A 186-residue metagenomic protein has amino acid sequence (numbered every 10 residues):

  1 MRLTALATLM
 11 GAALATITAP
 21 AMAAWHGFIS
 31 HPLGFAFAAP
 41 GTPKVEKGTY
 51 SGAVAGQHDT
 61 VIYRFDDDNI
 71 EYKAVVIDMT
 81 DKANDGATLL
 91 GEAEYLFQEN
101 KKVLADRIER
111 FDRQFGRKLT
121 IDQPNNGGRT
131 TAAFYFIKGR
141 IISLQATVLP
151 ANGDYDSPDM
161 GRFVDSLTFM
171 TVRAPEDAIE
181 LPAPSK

Functional and structural regions predicted by a protein language model:
M1-A5: Positively charged n-region of N-terminal signal peptides that target proteins for export
A7-T16: Bacterial N-terminal signal peptides
T18-P20: N-terminal signal peptide c-region/cleavage motif recognized by signal peptidases
M22-Q57, R110-R113, G161-K186: N-terminal "mature-domain start" segment
L33, D68, I77-M79, P124-N126 (+1 more regions): Solvent-exposed coil/turn segments that connect beta secondary-structure elements in extracytoplasmic/periplasmic
A38-I62, E92-K138: Signature of long, low-cysteine stretches enriched in small and polar/charged residues
P43, T88-K101, R140-K186: Surface-exposed amphipathic alpha-helical segments
T60-A87, S143-Q145: A short acidic-to-branched-hydrophobic micro-motif
